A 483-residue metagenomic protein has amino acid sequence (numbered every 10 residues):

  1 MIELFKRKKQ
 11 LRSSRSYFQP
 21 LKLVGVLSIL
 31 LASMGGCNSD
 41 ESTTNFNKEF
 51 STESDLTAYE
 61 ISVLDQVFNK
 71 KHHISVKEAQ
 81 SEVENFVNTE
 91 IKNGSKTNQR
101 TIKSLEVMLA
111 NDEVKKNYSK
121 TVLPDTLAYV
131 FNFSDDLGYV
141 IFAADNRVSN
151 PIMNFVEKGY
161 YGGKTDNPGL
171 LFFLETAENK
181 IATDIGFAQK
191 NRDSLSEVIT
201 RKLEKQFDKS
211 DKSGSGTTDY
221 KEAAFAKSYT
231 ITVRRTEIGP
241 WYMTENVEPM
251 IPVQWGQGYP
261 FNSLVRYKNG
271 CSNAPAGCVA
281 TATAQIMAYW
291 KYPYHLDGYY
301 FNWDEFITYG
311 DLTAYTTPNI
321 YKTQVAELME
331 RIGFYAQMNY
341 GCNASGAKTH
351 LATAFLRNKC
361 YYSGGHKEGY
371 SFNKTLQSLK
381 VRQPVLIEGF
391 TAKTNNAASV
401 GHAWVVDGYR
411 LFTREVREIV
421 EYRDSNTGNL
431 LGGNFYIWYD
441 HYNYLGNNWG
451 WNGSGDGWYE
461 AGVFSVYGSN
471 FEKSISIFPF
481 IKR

Functional and structural regions predicted by a protein language model:
M1-L64: Bacterial Sec-dependent N-terminal signal peptides
N38-T43, N154, K158-Y161, T165 (+1 more regions): Active-site-adjacent structural segments surrounding the nucleophilic cysteine of cysteine proteases and isopeptidases
S42-E78, I91-V107, V140, R147-T236 (+2 more regions): Cys-His-centered catalytic/binding microenvironment captured across papain-like cysteine peptidases and homologous
N85-E90, D145, T281-P293, N358: Structured segments of extracytoplasmic/periplasmic soluble domains in secreted or envelope-associated proteins
T97-N146: Exposed beta-strand-loop-beta-strand "reactive/processing" segments of non-cytosolic proteins
K115-K116, W241, G258-G270, T308-T316 (+2 more regions): Surface-exposed intrinsically disordered loops and tails
K116-D136, G365-H441: Active-site-adjacent substructure of cysteine-protease-like catalytic cores
V279-A280, A284-A288, P318-L411: Predominantly the structural core of cysteine protease catalytic domains
